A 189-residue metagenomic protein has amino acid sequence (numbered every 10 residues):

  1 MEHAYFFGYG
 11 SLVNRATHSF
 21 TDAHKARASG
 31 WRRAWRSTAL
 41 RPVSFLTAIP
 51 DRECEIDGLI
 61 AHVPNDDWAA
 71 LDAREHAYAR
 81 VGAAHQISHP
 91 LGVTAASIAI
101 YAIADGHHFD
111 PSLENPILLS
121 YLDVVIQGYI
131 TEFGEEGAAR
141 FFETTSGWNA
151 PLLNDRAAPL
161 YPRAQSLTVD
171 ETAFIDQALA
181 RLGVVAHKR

Functional and structural regions predicted by a protein language model:
M1-R189: A glycine-rich, hydrophobic/aromatic-adjacent loop/helix-cap motif
